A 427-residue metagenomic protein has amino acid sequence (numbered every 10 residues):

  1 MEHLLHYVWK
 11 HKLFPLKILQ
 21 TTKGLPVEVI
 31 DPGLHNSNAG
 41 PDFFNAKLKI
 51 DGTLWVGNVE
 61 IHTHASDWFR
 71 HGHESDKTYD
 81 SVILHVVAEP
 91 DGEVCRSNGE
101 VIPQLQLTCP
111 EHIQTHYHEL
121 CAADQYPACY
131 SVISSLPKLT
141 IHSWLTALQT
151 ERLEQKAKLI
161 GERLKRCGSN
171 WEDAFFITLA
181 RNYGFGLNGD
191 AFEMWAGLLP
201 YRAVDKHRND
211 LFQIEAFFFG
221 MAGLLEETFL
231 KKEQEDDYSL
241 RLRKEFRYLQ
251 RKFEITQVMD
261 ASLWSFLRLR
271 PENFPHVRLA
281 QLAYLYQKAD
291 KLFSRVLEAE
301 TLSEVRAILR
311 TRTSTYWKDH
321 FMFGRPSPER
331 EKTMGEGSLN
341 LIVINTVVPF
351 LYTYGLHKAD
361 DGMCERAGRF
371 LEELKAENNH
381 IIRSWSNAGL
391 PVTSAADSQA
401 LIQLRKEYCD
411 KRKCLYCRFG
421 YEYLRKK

Functional and structural regions predicted by a protein language model:
Y7-S66, Y79: N-terminal ordered "arm"
I30-P32, P41-A46, S66-H71, E89-G92 (+2 more regions): Short alpha-helical segments and helix-capping/turn motifs at coil-helix boundaries
G33, I50-G52, I61-A65, A88-P90 (+3 more regions): Short, flexible loop/turn elements at secondary-structure junctions
F44, L54-W55, E60, S66-N98 (+1 more regions): N-terminal accessory interaction module
V82, V86-W144: Compact, glycine/acidic-enriched structural inserts
L148-A400, K413: Hydrophobic, aromatic-lined core segments that form the binding pocket/scaffold for planar heteroaromatic ligands
Q399-K427: Cysteine-cluster motifs in flexible loop/terminal segments that predominantly coordinate metals
